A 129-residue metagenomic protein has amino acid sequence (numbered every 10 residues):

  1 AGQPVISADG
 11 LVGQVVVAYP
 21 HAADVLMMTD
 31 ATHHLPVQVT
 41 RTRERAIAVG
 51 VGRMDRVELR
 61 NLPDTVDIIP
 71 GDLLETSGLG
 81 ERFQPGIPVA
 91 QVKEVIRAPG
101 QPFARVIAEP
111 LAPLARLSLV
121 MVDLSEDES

Functional and structural regions predicted by a protein language model:
A1-S129: A secondary-structure micro-motif
